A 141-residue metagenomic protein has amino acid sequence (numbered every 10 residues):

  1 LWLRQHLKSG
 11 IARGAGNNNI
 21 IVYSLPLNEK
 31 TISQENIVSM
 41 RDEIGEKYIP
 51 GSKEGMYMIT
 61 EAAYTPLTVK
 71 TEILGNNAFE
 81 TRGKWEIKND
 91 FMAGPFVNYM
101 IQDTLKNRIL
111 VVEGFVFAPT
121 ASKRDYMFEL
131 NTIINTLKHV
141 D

Functional and structural regions predicted by a protein language model:
L1, N107-D141: Surface-exposed amphipathic alpha-helical segments
W2-S52, M56: Secretory pathway targeting signatures of secreted, lumenal, and periplasmic proteins
L7-K8, L25-E29, W85-E86, G114-P119: Short, flexible beta-strand-to-coil junctions
A12-G16, D90-M92, A121-Y126: A short, polar/proline- and glycine-enriched secondary-structure boundary/capping micro-motif
G16-N18, F96, I133: Residues that flank catalytic or metal-binding motifs in active/ligand-binding sites
N18-I20, N77-E80, R108-E113: Glycine-rich, often proline-containing surface loops adjacent to acidic residues and nearby aromatics that form
D42-L105: Signature of long, low-cysteine stretches enriched in small and polar/charged residues
